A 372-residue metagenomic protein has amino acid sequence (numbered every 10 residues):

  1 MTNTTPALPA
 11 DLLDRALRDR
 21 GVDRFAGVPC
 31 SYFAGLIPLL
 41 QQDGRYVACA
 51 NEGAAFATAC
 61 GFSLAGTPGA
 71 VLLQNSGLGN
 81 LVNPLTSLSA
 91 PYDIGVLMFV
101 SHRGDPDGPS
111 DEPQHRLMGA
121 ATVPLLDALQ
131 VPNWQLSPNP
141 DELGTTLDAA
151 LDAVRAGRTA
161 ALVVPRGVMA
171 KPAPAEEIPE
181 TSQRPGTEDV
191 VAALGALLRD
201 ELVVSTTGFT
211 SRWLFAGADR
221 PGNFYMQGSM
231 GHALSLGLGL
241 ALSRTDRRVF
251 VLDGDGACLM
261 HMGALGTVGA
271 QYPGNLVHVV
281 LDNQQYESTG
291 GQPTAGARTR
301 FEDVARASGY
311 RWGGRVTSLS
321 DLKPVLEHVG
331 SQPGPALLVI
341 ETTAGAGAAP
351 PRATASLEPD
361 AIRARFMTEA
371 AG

Functional and structural regions predicted by a protein language model:
M1-G237, L242-R247, T299, V316-L319 (+1 more regions): Thiamine diphosphate
T67, P84-T86, V96, H261-D282: A short alpha/beta connector and helix-capping loop motif
S76, R247-C258, G263-L265: DG-centered beta-turn motif at the end of beta-strands
T159-V163, G334-I340: Active-site regions of oxyanion-processing enzymes, predominantly non-cytosolic
V164, L252-D255, L281, I340: Active-site flanking residues adjacent to catalytic metal/cofactor-binding acidic residues
V203, V249-L252, V279: Residue-level marker for buried hydrophobic side chains located in beta-strands that build the well-ordered beta-sheet
Q284-G291: Long, charge-dense
S318-S331: A short, acidic, amphipathic alpha-helical segment used as a generic capping/interface helix at domain edges
